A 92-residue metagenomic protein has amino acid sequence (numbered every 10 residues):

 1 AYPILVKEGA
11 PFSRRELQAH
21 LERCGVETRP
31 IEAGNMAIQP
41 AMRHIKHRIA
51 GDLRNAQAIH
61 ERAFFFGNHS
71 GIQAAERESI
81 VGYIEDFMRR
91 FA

Functional and structural regions predicted by a protein language model:
A1-L5: Conserved glycine-rich beta-strand-loop-beta hairpin in the small C-terminal domain of fold type I
V6-E8, G34, S70, D86: Non-catalytic surface loops within mature trypsin-like serine protease
G9, F91-A92: Alpha-helix termini
G9-E16, Q73-E78: Short, conserved charged micro-motifs
L17-G51, A58-F64: Conserved PLP cofactor-binding pocket of PLP-dependent enzymes
E61, A75-G82: Short, charged alpha-helical segments
F65-A75: Proline-centric
Y83-R90: C-terminal alpha-helix
